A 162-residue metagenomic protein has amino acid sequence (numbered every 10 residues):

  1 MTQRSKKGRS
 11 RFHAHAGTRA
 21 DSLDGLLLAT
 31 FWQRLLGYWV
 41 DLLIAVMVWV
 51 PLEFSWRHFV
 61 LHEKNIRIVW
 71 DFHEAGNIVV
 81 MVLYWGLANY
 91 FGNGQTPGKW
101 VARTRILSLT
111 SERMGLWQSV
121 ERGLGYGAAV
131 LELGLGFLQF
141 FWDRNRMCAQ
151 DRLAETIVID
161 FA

Functional and structural regions predicted by a protein language model:
M1-A162: Membrane-interfacial and juxtamembrane segments of integral membrane proteins
